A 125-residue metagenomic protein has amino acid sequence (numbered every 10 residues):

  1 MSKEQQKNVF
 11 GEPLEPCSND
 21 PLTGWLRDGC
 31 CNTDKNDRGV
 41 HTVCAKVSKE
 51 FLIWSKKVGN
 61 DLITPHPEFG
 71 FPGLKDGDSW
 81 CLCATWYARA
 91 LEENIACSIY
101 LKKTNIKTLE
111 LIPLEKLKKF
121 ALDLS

Functional and structural regions predicted by a protein language model:
M1-E50, L114, A121-D123: Extended boundary segments
K46-D61: Short, basic/aromatic beta-hairpin or loop at an interaction surface
I63-G70: Short alpha-helix capping/helix-loop boundary micro-motifs
Y87-E110: Short, compositionally biased
N105-S125: Glycine- and charge-enriched low-complexity intrinsically disordered segments
